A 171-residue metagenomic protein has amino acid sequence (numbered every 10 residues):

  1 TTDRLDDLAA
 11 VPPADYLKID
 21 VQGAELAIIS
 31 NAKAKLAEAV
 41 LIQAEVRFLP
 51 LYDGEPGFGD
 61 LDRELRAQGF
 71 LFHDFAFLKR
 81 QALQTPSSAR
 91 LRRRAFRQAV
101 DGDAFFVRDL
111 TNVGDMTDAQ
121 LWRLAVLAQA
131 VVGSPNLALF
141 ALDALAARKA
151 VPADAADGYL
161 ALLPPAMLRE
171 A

Functional and structural regions predicted by a protein language model:
T1-L5: S-adenosyl-L-methionine
L8, P12-A141, L145-A146: Conserved acidic-Pro-Pro-aromatic motif
P135, L139-E170: Short, charge-rich amphipathic alpha-helical segments embedded in non-transmembrane helical bundles/solenoids
